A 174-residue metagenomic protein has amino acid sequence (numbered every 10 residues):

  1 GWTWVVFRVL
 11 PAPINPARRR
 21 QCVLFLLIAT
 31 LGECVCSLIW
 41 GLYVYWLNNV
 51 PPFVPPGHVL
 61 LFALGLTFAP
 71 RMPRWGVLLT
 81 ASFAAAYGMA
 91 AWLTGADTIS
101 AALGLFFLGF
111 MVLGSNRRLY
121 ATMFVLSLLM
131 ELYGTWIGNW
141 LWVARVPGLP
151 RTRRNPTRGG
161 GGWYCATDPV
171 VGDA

Functional and structural regions predicted by a protein language model:
G1-A174: Aromatic-rich, lipid-facing transmembrane alpha helices and their immediate juxtamembrane interface loops in integral
